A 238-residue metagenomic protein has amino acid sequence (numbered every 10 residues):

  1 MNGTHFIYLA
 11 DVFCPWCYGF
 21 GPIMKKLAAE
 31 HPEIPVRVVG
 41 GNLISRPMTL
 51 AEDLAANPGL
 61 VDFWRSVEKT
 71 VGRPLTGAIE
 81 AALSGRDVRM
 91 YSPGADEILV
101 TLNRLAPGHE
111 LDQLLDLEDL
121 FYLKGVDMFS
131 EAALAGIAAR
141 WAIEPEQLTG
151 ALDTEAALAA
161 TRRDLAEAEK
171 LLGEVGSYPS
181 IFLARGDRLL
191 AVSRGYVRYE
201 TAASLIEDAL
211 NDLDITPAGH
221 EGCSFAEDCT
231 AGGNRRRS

Functional and structural regions predicted by a protein language model:
M1, P93, V175-G176: A generic fold-level signal
N2-P15, F20-M24, V36-G40: Short active-site neighborhood of thiol/selenol oxidoreductases, capturing the structured segment around
N2-T4, F13-W16, L50-N57, V192 (+1 more regions): Conserved N-terminal glycine/acidic-rich loop preference
F13, G21-A29, D116-S238: C-terminal cap of thioredoxin/glutaredoxin-like
G21-Y122, H220-S224, C229-T230: Structural alpha/beta surface segment adjacent to cysteine/selenocysteine redox centers across thiol/disulfide enzymes
